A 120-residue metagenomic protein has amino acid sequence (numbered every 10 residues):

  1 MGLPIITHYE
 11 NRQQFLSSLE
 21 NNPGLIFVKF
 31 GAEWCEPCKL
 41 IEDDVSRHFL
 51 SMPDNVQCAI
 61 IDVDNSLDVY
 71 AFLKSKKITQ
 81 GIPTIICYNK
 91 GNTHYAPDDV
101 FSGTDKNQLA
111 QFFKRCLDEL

Functional and structural regions predicted by a protein language model:
M1-I26, A59, N107-L120: N-terminal leader/targeting and pre-domain segments
I6-E10, F30, E42, S46-Y70: Thiol-based oxidoreductase modules, predominantly thioredoxin-like and allied folds used for disulfide exchange
Q14-L50: Local sequence-structure signature of Cys/Sec-based thiol-disulfide redox active-site neighborhoods
F15, F27-V28, C58, I85-C87 (+1 more regions): Structural signal for hydrophobic/aromatic residues that build the beta-strand cores of folded beta-sheet domains
S17-L19, Y70-K77: Short amphipathic alpha-helix with an adjacent loop that forms part of the alpha/beta core around
G31, I61-D64, Y88-K90, T104: Structured beta-strand/turn binding interfaces of compact recognition modules in eukaryotic regulators
E36-P37, L67-V69, H94, Q108-A110: Eukaryotic short linear interaction motifs
Q80-L120: Non-catalytic, surface beta->alpha helical segment in thiol-disulfide oxidoreductase systems
